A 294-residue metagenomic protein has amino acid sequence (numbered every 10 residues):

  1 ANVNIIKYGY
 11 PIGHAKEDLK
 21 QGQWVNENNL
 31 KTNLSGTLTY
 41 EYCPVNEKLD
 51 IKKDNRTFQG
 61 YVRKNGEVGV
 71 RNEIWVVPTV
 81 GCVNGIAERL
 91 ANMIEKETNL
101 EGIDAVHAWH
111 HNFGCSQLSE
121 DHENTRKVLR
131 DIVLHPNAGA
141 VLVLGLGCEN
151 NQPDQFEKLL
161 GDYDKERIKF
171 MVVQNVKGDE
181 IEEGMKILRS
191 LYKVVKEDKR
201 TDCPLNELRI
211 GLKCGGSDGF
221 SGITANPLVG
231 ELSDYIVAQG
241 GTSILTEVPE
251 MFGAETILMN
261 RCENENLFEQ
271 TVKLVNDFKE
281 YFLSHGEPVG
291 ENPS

Functional and structural regions predicted by a protein language model:
A1-S294: Metallocofactor- and cofactor-centric catalytic cores in central/energy metabolism, strongly enriched
